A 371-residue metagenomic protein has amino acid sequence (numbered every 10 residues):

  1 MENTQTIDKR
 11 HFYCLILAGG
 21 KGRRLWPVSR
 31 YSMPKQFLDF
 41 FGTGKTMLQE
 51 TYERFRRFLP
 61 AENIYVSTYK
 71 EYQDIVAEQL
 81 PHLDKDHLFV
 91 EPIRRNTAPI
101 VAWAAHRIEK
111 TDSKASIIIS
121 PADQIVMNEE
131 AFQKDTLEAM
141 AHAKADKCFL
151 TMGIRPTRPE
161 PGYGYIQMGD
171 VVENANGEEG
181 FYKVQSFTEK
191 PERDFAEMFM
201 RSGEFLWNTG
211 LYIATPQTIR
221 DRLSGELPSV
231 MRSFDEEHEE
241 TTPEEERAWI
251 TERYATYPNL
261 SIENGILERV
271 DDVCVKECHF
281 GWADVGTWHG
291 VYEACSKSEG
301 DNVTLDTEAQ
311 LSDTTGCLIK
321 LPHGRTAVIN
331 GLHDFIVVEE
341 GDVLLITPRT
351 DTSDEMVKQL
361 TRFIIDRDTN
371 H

Functional and structural regions predicted by a protein language model:
E2-H11, Q217-H371: Left-handed beta-helix
E2-I16, R24-Y31, G42-P121, M127-Q133 (+3 more regions): Conserved N-terminal catalytic core of the sugar/cofactor nucleotidyltransferase
I16-A18, S67, I118-P121, T151-R155 (+3 more regions): Short beta-strand segments
Q36-G42: Glycine-rich phosphate-binding "P-loop"
L48, A104, D123, I166 (+3 more regions): Residue-level signal for inorganic ion chemistry
I117, E204, L211-Y212, A283 (+1 more regions): A residue-level structural signature of the nucleotidyltransferase/glycosyltransferase Rossmann-like core
E129-R253, C274, G324, P348-R349: Conserved core of the sugar-phosphate nucleotidyltransferase
